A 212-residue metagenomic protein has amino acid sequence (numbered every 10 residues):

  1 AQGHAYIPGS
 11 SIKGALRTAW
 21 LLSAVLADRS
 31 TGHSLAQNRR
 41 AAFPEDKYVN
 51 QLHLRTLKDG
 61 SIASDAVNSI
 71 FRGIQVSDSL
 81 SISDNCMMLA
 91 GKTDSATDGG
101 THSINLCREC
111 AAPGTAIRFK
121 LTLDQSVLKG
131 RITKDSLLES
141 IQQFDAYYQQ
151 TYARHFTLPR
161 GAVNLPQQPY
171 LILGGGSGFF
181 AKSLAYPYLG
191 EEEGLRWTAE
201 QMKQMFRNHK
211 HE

Functional and structural regions predicted by a protein language model:
A1-E212: Basic, Gly/Ser/Thr-rich N-terminal segments that form RNA-phosphate-binding interfaces in CRISPR RAMP
